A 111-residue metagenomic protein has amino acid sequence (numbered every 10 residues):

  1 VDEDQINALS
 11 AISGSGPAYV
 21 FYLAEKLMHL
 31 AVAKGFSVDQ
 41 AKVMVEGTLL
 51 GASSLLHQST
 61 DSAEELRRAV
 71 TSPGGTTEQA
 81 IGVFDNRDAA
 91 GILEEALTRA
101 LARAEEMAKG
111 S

Functional and structural regions predicted by a protein language model:
V1-K42: Anionic-ligand binding region
K42-S111: NAD(P)-dependent Rossmann-like dehydrogenase/reductase catalytic/cofactor-binding core
